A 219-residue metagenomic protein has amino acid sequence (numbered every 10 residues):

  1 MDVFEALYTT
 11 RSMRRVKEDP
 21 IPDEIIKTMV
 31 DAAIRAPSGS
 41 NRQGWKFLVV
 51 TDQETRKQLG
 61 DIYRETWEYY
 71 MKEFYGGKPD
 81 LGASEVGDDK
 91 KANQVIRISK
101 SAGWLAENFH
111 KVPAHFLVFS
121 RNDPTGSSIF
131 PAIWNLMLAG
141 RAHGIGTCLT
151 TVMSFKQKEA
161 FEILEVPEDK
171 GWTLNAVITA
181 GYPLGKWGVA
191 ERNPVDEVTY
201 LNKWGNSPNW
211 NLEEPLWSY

Functional and structural regions predicted by a protein language model:
M1-P20, E24-A32, A36: N-terminal targeting/leader regions
A6-M13, L174-Y219: C-terminal helix-cap and adjacent tail motif
M29-I34, A114-L164: Small-aliphatic-rich amphipathic alpha-helix that forms the alpha element of a beta-alpha
G39-R42, E107-H110, V166-G171, E191-R192: Solvent-exposed alpha-helices and their adjacent loops that cap or buttress functional pockets in soluble metabolic
S40-T51, A142: Short loop-to-beta-strand entry elements in the cores of soluble alpha/beta enzymes
G44-W45, V112-H115, L174-N175: Short, surface-exposed beta-edge/turn micro-motifs
V49-I129: Glycine/small-residue-rich phosphate/adenosyl-binding loop
E68-A83, L164-E191: A glycine-rich helix N-cap at a beta->alpha junction
